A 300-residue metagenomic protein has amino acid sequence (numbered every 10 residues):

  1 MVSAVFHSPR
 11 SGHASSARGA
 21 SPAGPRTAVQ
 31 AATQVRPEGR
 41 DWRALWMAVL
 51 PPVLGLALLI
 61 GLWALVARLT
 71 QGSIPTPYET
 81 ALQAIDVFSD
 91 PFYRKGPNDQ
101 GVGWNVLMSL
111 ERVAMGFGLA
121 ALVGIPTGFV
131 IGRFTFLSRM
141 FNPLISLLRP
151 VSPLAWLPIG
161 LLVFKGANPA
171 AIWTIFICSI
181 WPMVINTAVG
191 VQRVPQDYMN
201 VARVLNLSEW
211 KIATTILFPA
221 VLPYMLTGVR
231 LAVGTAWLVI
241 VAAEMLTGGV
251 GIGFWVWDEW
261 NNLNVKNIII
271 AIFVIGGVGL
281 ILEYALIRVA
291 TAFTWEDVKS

Functional and structural regions predicted by a protein language model:
M1-A57, Y284-S300: Transmembrane alpha-helical segments of polytopic membrane transport and secretion proteins
R36-W42, R68-G118: Periplasmic/extracellular loop-to-transmembrane helix junction in inner-membrane transport proteins
A81, D99, G103, L107 (+9 more regions): Alpha-helical membrane-protein architecture signal
M115-I145: Transmembrane-helix boundary motif in ABC transporter permease subunits
S146-P182, V189-G190: Generic hydrophobic transmembrane alpha-helix motif, especially the helices
L161-L162, G190-V191, L238-V278, T294-S300: Glycine-rich helix-loop "coupling/hinge" segments at transmembrane-helix boundaries in multipass transporters
W173, I177, W210-A242, K266 (+4 more regions): Transmembrane alpha-helices
P182-G228: Short cytoplasmic-facing helical segments at TM-TM junctions of multi-pass membrane proteins
